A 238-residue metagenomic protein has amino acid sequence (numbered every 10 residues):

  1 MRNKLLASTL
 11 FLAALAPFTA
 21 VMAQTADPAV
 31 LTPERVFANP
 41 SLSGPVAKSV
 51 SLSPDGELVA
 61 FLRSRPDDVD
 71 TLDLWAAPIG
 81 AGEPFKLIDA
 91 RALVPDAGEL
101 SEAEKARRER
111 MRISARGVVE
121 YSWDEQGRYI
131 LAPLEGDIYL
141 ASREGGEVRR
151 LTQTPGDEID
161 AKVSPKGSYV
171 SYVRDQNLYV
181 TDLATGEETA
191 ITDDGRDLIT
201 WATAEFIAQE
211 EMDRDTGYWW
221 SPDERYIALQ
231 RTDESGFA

Functional and structural regions predicted by a protein language model:
M1-K4: Positively charged n-region of N-terminal signal peptides that target proteins for export
A7-L12, M22-A238: Beta-propeller folds
F18-A20: N-terminal signal peptide c-region/cleavage motif recognized by signal peptidases
